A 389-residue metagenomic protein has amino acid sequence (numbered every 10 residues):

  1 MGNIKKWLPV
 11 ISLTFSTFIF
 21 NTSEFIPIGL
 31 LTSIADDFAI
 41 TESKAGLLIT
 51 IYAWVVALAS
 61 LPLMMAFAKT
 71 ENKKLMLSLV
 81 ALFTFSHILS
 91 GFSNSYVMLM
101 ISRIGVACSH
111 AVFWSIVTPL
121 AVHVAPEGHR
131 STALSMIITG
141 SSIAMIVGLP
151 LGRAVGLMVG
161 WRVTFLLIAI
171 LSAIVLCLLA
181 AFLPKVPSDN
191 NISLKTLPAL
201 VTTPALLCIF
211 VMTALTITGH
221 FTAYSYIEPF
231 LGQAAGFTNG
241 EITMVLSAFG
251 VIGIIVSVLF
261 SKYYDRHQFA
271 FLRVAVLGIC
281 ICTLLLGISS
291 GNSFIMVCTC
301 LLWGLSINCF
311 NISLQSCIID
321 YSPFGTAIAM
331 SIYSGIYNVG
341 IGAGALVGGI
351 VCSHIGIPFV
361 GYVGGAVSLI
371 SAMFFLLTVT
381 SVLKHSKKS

Functional and structural regions predicted by a protein language model:
A39, E71, F92-M98, S109 (+2 more regions): Helix-breaking motifs and short loop linkers at transmembrane-helix boundaries and internal kinks in secondary membrane
L58-N94: Conserved MFS/SLC helix-loop-helix module at the cytosolic interface between two early adjacent transmembrane helices
A59-E71, V256-Q268, C352: Helix-to-loop junctions at the C-terminal end of transmembrane segments in multipass secondary transporters
S86-L89, V97-G105, F294-L302: Paired small-residue
M98, E127-L183, Y226, F230: Helix-loop-helix hairpin linking two adjacent transmembrane segments in secondary transporters
S102-G140: Cytoplasmic helix-loop-helix junction between adjacent transmembrane helices in 12-TM secondary transporters
A270-L314: C-terminal transmembrane helical hairpin of 12-TM major facilitator-type secondary transporters
D320-I357, V363-G364: A late C-terminal transmembrane helix in Major Facilitator Superfamily
